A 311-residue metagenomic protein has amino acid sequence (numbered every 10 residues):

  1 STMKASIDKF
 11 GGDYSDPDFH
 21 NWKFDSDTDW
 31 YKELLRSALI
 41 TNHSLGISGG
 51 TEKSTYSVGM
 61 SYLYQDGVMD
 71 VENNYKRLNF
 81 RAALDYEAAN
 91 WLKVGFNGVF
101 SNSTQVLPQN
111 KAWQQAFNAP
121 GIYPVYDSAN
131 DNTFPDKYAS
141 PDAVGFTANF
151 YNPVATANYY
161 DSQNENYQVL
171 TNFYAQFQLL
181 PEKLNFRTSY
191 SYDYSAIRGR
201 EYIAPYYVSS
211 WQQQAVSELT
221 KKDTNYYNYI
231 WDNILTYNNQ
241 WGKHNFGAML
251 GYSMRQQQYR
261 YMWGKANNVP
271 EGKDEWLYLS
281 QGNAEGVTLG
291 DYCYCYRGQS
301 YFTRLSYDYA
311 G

Functional and structural regions predicted by a protein language model:
S1-T28, V68-L170, R187-S300: Surface-exposed loop/interface segments of Gram-negative outer-membrane beta-barrel transport/assembly proteins
K9, T303, D308-G311: Short, intrinsically disordered, charge-balanced linker/junction segments flanking boundaries in proteins
D27-A38: Periplasmic N-terminal accessory/gating domains of Gram-negative outer-membrane beta-barrel systems
L35-S37, I47-T51: Outer-membrane beta-barrel initiation region
I40, T51-E52, E87-W91, L179-E182 (+2 more regions): Outer-membrane beta-barrel channels and translocator barrels
Y62-Y64: Transmembrane beta-strand segments that form the barrel wall of outer-membrane beta-barrel proteins
